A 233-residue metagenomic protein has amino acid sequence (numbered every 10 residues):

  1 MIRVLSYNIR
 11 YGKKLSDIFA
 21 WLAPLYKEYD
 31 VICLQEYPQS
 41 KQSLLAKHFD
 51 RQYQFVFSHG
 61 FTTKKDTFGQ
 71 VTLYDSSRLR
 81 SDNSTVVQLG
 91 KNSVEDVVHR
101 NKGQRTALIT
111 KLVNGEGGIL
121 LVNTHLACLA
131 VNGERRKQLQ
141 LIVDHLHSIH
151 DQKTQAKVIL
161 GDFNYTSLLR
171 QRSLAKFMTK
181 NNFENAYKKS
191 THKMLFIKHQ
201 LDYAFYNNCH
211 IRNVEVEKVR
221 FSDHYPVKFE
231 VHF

Functional and structural regions predicted by a protein language model:
R3-I9, L22-L45, T110, L120-T124 (+4 more regions): Active-site beta-strand/loop signature of hydrolases that rely on acidic residues for catalysis
V4-L15, T62, S93-N101, A130-V131: Acidic/histidine-rich helix-loop elements that form or flank divalent-metal/phosphate-binding sites at the catalytic
K13-L15, S40-S43, T63-G69, L129-V131 (+2 more regions): Short catalytic/ligand-binding loop motif for oxyanion handling, primarily in non-cytosolic enzymes, centered on
K14-P24: Short, acidic/polar
V31-G118, E217-K218: Structured beta-strand-rich core segments of catalytic domains in phosphoester-bond hydrolases
R78, H147-K157, N164-F233: Metal-dependent phosphoester-hydrolase catalytic domains
G115-R135: Metal-dependent phosphoester/phosphodiester hydrolase catalytic core
N132-L146: Alpha-helical scaffold elements lining the catalytic groove of polysaccharide deacetylases
